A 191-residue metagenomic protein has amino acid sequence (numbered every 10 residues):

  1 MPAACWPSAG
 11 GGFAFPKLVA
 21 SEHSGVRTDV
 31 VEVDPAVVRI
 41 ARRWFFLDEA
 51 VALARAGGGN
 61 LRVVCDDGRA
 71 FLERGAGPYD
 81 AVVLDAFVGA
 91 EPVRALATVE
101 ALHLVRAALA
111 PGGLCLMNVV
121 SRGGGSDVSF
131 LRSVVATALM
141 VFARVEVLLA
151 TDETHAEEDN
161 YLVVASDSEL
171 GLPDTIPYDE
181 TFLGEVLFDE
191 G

Functional and structural regions predicted by a protein language model:
M1-L116, G124-L131, L139: The AdoMet/dcAdoMet-binding core of the Class I SAM-like
L96-A97, V134, P177-Y178: Composition- and surface-driven signal marking solvent-exposed, interaction-prone regions in large proteins
M117-N118, L148: Generic beta-strand/beta-sheet core signal
S121: Active-site-proximal loop/turn and secondary-structure-junction residues that shape catalytic pockets, frequently
S133-T137, Y161: Alpha-helical scaffold elements adjacent to nucleotide-binding pockets in ATP/GTP-utilizing enzyme cores
R144-G191: Soluble small-group transferase modules, centered on the S-adenosyl donor enzyme superfamily
